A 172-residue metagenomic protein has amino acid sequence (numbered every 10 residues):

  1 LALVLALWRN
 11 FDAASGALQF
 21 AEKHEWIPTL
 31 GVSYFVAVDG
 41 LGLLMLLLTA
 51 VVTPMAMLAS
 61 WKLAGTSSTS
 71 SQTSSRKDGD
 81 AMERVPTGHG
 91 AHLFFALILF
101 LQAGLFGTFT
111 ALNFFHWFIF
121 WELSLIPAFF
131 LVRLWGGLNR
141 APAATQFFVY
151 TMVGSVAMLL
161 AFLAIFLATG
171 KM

Functional and structural regions predicted by a protein language model:
L1-T69, G88-A96, A168-M172: Transmembrane helix-loop-helix hairpins at membrane boundaries of multipass inner-membrane proteins
L7, L93-F100, G104-M172: Alpha-helical multi-pass transmembrane bundles of energy-transducing inner-membrane proteins
S33, G79-M82, F129: Low-complexity, intrinsically disordered short peptide segments enriched in small/polar/basic residues
L43, S70, S74, I126: Short phosphate-engaging motifs
M45, R84-P86, A128: A ubiquitous, low-specificity "background" feature that marks scattered single residues across proteins without
S67-P86: Short, low-complexity intrinsically disordered segments enriched in A/P/G/S/L with frequent Arg, especially at protein
